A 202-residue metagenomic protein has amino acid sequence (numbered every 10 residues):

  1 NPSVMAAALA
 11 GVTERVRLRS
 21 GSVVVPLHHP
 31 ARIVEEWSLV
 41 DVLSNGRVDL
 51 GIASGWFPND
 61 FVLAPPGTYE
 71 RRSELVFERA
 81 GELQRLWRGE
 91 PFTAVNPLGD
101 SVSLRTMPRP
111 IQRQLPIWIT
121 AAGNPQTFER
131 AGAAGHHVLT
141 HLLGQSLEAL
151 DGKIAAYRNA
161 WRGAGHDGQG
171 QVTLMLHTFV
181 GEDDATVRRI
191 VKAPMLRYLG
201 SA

Functional and structural regions predicted by a protein language model:
N1-A202: Active-site-adjacent structural elements that line small-molecule/cofactor binding pockets in enzymes
